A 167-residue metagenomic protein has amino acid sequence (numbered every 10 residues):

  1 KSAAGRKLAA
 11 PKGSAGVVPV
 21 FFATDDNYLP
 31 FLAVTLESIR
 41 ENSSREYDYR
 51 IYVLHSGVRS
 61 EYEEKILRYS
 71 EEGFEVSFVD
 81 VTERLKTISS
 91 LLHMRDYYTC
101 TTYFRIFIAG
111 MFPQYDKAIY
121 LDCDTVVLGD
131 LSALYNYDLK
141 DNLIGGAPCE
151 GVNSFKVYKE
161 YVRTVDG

Functional and structural regions predicted by a protein language model:
K1-G167: Glycosyltransferase catalytic domains, chiefly GT-A lineage
